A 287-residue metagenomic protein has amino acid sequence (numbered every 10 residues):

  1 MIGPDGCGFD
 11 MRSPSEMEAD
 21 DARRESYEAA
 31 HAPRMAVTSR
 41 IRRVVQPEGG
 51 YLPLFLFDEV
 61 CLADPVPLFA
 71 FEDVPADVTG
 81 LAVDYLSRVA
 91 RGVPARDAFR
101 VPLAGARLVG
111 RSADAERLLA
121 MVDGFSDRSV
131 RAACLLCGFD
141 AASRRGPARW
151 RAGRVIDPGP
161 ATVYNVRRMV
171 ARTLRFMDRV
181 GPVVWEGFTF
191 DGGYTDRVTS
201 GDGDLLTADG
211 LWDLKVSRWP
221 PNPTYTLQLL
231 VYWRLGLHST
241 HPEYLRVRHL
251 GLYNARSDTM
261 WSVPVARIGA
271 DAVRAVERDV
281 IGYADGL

Functional and structural regions predicted by a protein language model:
M1-D123: N-terminal, charged low-complexity regulatory/assembly segments
L68-P75, R179-L206: Active-site metal-binding core of divalent-cation-utilizing nuclease and nuclease-like domains
A113-P182: A non-catalytic, helix-rich entry segment at domain boundaries
G203-R218: Conserved catalytic cores of phosphodiester-cleaving nucleases, focusing on short active-site segments
R218-P220, S257-D258: Short Gly/Pro-enriched loop/turn and capping motifs at secondary-structure junctions
W219-Q228: Active-site-adjacent loop/helix micro-motif of nuclease/hydrolase catalytic cores
L227-L250: Metal-dependent nuclease catalytic cores in nucleic-acid-processing enzymes, especially RNase H-like/related
G251-L287: Domain-level recognition of nuclease-like catalytic cores that cleave nucleotide substrates
